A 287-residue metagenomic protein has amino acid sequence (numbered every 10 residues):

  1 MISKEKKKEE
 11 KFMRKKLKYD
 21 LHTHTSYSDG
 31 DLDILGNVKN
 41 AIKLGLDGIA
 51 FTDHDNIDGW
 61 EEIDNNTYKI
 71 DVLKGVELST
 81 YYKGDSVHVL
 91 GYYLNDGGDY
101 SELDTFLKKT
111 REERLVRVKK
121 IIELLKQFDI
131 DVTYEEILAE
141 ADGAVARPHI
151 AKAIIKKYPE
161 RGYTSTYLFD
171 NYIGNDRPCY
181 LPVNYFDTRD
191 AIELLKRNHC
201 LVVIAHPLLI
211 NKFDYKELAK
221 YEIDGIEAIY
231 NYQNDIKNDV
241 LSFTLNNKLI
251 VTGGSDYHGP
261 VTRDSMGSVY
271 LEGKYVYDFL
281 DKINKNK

Functional and structural regions predicted by a protein language model:
M1-S86, Y172-G174, D187-K196, L201-I204 (+3 more regions): An N-terminally biased module of ancient metal coordination in phosphate/nucleic-acid-related enzymes
N66-F213, L280-I283: Extended substrate/RNA-proximal surfaces in nucleic-acid metabolism proteins
K274-K287: Extended, intrinsically disordered, low-complexity segments
